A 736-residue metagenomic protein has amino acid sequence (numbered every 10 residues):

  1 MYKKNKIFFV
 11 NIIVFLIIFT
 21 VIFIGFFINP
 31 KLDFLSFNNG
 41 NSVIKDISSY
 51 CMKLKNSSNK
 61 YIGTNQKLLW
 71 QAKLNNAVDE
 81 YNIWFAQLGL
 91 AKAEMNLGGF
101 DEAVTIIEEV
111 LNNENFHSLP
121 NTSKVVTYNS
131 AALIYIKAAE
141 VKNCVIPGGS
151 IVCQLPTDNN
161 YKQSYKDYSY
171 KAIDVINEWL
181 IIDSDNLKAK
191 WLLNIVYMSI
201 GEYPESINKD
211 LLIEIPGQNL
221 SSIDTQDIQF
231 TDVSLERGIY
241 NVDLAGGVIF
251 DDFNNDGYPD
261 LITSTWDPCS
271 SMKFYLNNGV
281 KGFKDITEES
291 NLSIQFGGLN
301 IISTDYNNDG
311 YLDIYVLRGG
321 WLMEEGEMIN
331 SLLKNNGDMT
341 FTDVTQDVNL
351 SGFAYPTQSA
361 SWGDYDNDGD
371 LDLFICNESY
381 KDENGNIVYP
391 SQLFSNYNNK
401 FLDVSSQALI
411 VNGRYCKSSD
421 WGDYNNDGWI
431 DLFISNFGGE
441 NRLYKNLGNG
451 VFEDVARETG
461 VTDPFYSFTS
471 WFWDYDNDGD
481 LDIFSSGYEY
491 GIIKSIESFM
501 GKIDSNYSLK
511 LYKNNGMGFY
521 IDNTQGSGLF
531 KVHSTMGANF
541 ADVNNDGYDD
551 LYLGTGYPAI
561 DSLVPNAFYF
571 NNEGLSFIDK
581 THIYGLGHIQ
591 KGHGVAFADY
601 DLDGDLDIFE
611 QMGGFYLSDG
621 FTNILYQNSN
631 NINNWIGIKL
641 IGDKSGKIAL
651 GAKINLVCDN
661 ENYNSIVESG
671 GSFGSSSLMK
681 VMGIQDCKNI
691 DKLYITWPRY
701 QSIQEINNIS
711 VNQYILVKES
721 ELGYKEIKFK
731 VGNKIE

Functional and structural regions predicted by a protein language model:
S36-K55, E80-K92, T122-D158, K188-N194: Amphipathic alpha-helical repeat scaffolds of TPR domains
K55-A72, G98-L111, Y165-I173: Helix-turn-helix repeat elements of alpha-solenoid scaffolds
E109-V125, L133-E178, E202-D224: Short coil/linker segments at helix-helix boundaries
V141-Q163, L317-E327, C376-V388, S486-D504 (+2 more regions): Short, conserved, GDST-rich strand-edge loop motifs in beta-rich repeat architectures
E205-D243, L276-F296, L333-Y355, P390-R414 (+8 more regions): Blade-edge motifs of beta-propeller repeat domains
A245-N255, L276, G297-N308, T357-N367 (+8 more regions): Beta-propeller blade termini
V248, Y258-T265, G310, I314-R318 (+6 more regions): Hydrophobic beta-strand segments that make up the repeating blades of beta-propeller and related beta-repeat
S576-I578, H582-K591, A596, Y600-E736: Gly/Ser/Thr/Pro-enriched helix-cap/hinge segments flanking short amphipathic alpha-helices
